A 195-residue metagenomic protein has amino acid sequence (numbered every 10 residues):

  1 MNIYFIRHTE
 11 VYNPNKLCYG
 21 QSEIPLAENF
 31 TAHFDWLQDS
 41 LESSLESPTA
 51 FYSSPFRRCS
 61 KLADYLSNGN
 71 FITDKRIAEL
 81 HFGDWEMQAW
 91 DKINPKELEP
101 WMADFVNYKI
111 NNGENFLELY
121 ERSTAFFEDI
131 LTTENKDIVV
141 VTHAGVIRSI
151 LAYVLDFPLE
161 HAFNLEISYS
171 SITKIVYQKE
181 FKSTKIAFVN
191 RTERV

Functional and structural regions predicted by a protein language model:
I3, T49, E134-A144: Generic beta-sheet signal
I6-G69: Active-site-proximal alpha-helix that buttresses catalytic centers in soluble enzyme cores
V11, V146-I147: Short active-site segment of divalent metal-dependent hydrolases/proteases that encodes the spacing between
S43, T73-K92, K136, A152-V195: Acidic, low-complexity terminal tails and accessory targeting/binding regions of phosphate-metabolizing enzymes
S53-S54, E121, V141-T142: Short beta-strand scaffold positions
Y65, G69, D129, Y153-F157: Active-site catalytic microenvironments for nucleophilic, acid-base chemistry
L66-R122: Phosphate-handling substructures
